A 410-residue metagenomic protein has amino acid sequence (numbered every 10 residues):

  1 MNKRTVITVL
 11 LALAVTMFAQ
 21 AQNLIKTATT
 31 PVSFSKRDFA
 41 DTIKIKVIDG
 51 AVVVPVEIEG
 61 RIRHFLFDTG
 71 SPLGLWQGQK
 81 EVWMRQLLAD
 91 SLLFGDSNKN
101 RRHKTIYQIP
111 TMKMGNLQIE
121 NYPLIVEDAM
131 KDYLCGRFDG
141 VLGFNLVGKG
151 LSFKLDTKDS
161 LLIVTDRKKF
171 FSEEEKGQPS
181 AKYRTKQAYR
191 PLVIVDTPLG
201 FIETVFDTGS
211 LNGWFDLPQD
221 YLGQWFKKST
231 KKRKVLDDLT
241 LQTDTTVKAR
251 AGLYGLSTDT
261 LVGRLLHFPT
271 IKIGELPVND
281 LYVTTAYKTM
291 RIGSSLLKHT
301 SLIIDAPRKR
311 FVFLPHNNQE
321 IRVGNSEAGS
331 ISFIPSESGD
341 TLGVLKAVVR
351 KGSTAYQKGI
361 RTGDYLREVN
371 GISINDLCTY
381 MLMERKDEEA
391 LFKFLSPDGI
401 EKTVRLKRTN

Functional and structural regions predicted by a protein language model:
M1-K26, T403: Bacterial Sec-dependent N-terminal signal peptides
Q20-N410: Pepsin/retropepsin-fold aspartyl endopeptidases
